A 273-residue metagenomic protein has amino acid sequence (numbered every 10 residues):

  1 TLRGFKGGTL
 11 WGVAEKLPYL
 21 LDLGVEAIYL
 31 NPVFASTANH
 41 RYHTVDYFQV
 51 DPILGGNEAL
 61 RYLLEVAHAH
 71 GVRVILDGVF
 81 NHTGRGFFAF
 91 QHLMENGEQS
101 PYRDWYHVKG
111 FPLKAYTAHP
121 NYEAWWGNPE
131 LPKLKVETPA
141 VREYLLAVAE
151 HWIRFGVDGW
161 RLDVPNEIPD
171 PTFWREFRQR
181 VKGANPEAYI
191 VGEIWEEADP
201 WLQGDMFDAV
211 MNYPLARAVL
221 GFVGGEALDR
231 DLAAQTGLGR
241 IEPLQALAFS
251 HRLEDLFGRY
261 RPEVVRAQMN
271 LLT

Functional and structural regions predicted by a protein language model:
T1-L76, N81-H92, G127-P132, E143: N-terminal structural segment of carbohydrate-active enzymes
Y19-L23, V66-H70, F90-H92, N96-Q99 (+3 more regions): An active-site-proximal structural segment forming one wall of the substrate-binding cleft that immediately precedes
G24-E26, H68-V72, G156-D158, N185-Y189 (+2 more regions): Short, well-ordered coil/turn segments that N-cap beta-strands
Y29-N31, I75-V79, D163, V191-E193 (+1 more regions): A cross-family glycoside hydrolase active-site/sugar-binding cleft signature
V33-A35, V79-N81, P165-E167, E193-E197 (+1 more regions): Active-site beta-loop-alpha junctions enriched in small/polar residues
G86, F90-Y102, H107, A149 (+2 more regions): Conserved alpha/beta catalytic core and glycan-binding cleft of carbohydrate-active enzymes
H92-V141: Glycan-binding loop/region signatures in secreted carbohydrate-active enzymes
W125, E130-W201, D205, L244 (+1 more regions): Active-site neighborhood of glycoside hydrolase catalytic domains
